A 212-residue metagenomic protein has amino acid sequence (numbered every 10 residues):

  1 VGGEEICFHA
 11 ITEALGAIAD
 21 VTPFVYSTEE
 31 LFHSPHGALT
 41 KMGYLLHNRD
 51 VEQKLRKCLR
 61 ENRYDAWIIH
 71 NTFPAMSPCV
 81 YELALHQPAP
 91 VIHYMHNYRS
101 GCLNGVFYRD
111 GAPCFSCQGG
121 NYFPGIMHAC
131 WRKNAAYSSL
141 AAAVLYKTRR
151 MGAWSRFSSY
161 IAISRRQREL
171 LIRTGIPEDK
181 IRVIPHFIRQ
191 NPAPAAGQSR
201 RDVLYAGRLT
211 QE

Functional and structural regions predicted by a protein language model:
V1, Q190-P192, T210-E212: A short, basic/aromatic alpha-helical/loop segment that forms part of the nucleotidyl-sugar donor-binding site
V1-E29, R60-N62, V80, A84-P90: N-terminal subdomain of nucleotide-sugar transferases
Y26-C58, I69-N71, A129-A142: A short, charged, and often flexible helix/loop element on the N-terminal side of the glycosyltransferase catalytic
R56-M76, P90-H96: Short N-terminal targeting/anchoring amphipathic segment
I69, A162-I163: Short beta-strand scaffold positions
H86, R99, G111-Y160, E169: Membrane-proximal helix-turn-helix segments that form the acceptor-binding/catalytic region of lipid-linked
I161, A195-E212: Conserved donor-binding/catalytic core segment of Leloir-type glycosyltransferases
R166, F187: Carbohydrate-associated surface elements
